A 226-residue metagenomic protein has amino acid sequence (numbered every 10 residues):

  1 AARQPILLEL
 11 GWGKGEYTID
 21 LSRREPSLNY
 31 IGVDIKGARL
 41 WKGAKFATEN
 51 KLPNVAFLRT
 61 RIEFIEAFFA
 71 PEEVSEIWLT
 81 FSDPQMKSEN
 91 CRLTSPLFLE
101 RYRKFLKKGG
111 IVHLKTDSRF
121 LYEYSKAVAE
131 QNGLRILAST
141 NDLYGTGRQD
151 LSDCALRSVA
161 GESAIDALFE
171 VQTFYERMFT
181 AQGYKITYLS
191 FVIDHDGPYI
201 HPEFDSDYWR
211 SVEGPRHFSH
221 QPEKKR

Functional and structural regions predicted by a protein language model:
A1-R3, T140-R226: SAM/dcSAM-binding transferase cores
G11-G15: Class I SAM-dependent methyltransferase "Motif I" SAM/SAH-binding loop
K36: Conserved SAM/SAH-binding beta-strand->alpha-helix loop
K45-P71: S-adenosyl-L-methionine
F68-E76, F81: A short acidic, Gly/Pro-enriched loop at the edge of an enzyme's catalytic core that lines a small-molecule cofactor
L93-K108: A short glycine-rich, Lys/Arg-flanked "PGG" loop and its adjoining helix->strand segment in the class I
G109-T116: Conserved beta-strand signature within the Rossmann-like core of class I S-adenosyl-L-methionine
